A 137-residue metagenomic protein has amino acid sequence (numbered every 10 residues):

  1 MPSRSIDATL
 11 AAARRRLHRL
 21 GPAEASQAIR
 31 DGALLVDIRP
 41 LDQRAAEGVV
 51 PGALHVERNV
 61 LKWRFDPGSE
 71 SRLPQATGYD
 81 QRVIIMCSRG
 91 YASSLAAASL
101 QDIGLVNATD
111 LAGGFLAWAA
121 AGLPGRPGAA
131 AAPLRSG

Functional and structural regions predicted by a protein language model:
M1-L34, L41-R82, Y91-G137: Rhodanese-like catalytic fold shared by cysteine-dependent sulfurtransferases and DSP/PTP-type phosphatases
